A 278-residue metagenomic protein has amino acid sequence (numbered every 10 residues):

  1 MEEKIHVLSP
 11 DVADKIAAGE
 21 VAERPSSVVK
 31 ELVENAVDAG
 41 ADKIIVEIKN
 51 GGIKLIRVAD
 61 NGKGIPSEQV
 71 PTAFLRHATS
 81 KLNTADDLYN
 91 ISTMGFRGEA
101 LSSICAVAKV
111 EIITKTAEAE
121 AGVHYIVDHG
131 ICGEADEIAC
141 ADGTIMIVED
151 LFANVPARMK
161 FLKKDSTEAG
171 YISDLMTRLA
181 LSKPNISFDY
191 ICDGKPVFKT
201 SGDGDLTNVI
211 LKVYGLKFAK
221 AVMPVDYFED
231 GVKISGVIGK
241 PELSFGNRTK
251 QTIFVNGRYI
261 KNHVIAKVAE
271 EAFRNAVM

Functional and structural regions predicted by a protein language model:
E2-M278: N-terminal phosphate-binding caps/lids of nucleotide- and nucleic-acid-binding domains
